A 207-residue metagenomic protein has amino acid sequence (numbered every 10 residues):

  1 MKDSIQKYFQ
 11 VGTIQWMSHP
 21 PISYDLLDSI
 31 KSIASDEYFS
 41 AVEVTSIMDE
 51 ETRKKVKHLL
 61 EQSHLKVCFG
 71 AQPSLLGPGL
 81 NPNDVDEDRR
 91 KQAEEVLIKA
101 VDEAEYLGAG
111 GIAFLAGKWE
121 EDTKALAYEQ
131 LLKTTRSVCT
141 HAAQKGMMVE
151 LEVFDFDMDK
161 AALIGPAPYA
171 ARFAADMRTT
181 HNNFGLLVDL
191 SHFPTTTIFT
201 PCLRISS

Functional and structural regions predicted by a protein language model:
M1-E105, H181-F184: N-terminal pre-domain/capping segments
S18-Y24, E43-K55, E120-D122, E129 (+2 more regions): Acidic-and-aromatic substrate-binding clefts and catalytic sites of carbohydrate-active enzymes
P21, D25, D84-E95, T123-K133 (+1 more regions): Alpha-helix N-cap and loop-to-helix initiation/capping positions
A41-E43, A113, E150, L187: Conserved beta-strand positions in the central sheet of alpha/beta enzyme cores
Q62-L76, L132-Q144, P168-R178: Alpha-helix-loop-beta-strand connector modules within alpha/beta enzyme cores
D86-A109, A127-K145: An active-site-proximal structural segment forming one wall of the substrate-binding cleft that immediately precedes
A100, A104-K124, M148-F156: Active-site groove signature of glycoside hydrolases
H141-S207: Acidic/histidine-rich catalytic cores of soluble enzymes
